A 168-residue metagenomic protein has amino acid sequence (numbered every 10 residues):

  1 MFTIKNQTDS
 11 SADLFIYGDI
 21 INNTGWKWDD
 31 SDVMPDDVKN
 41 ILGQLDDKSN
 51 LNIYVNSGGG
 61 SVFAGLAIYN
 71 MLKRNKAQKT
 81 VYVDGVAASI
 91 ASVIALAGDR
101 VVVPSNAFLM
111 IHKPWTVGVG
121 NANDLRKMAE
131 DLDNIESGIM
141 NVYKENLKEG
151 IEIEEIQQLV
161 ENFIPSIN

Functional and structural regions predicted by a protein language model:
M1-N168: Terminal-region recognition feature
